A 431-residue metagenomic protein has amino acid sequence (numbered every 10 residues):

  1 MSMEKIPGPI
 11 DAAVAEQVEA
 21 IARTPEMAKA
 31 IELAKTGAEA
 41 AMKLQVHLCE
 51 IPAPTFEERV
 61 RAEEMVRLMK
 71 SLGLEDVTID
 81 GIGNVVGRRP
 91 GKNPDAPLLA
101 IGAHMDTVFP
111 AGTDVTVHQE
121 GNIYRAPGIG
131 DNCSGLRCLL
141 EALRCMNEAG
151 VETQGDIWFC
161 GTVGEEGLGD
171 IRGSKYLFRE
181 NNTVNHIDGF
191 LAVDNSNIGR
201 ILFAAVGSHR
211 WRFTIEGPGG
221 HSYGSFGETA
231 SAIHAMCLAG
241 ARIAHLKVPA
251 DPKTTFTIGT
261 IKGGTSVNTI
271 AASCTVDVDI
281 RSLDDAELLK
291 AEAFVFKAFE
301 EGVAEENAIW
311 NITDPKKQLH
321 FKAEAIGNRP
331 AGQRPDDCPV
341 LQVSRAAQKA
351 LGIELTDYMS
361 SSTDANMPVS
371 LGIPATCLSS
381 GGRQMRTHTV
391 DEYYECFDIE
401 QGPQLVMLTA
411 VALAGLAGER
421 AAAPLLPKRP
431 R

Functional and structural regions predicted by a protein language model:
M1-K29, G227, A232-R431: Metal-dependent amide/peptide-bond hydrolase catalytic core, centered on the "pita-bread" metallohydrolase fold
S2-R125: Acidic/His- and Gly-rich active-site-bordering loop/insert found across diverse amide/peptide-bond hydrolases
G102-H104, C160-T162, F190-D194, T214-E216 (+1 more regions): Short beta-strand segments
M105-Q119, A204-I215, A346, T376 (+1 more regions): Acidic-glycine-rich active-site phosphate/pyrophosphate-binding loop
F109, V151, L202-S208, V267-A272 (+1 more regions): Short glycine/proline-enriched loop/turn "hinge" motifs that connect secondary-structure elements and lie
V115-G128, E216-G220, T387-V390: Glycine/charged-rich beta-loop-alpha catalytic/anionic-binding loops adjacent to active sites
I123, G128-V206, P249, N268 (+2 more regions): Acidic/histidine-rich catalytic neighborhood of metal-dependent amide-processing enzymes
